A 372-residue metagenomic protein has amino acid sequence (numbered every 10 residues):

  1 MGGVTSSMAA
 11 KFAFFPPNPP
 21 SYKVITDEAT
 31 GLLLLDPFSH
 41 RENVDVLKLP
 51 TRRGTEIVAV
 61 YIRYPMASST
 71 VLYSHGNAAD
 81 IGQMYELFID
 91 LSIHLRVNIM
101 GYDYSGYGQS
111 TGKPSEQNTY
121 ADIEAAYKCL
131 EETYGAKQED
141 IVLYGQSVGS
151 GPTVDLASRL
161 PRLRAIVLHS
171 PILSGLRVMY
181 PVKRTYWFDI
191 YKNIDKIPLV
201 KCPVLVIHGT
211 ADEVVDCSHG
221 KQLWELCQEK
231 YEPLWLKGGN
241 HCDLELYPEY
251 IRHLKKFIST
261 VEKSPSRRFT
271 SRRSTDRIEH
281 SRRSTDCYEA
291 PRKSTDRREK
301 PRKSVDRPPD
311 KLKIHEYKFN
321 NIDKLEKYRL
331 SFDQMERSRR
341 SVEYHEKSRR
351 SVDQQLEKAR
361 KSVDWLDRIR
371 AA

Functional and structural regions predicted by a protein language model:
V24-M66: N-terminal cap/lid segment of alpha/beta-hydrolase-fold proteins
P50-Y127: Membrane-embedded segments
S74, L199-K201, L205-H208, D212: Short beta-strand/loop motif that positions the catalytic acidic residue of the alpha/beta-hydrolase fold
L87, N193, K201-C202, D216-E225: Short alpha-helix in the alpha/beta-hydrolase fold that links the catalytic acid
K113-A136, D155, D189, N193-D195: Alpha/beta-hydrolase active-site loop
K128-Y134, Q138-P181: Primarily recognizes the serine-hydrolase "nucleophile elbow" in alpha/beta-hydrolase and SGNH/GDSL folds
T210-V215, N240-C242: Acidic catalytic loop of the alpha/beta-hydrolase fold
K221-A372: C-terminal catalytic histidine-bearing segment of alpha/beta-hydrolase fold enzymes
